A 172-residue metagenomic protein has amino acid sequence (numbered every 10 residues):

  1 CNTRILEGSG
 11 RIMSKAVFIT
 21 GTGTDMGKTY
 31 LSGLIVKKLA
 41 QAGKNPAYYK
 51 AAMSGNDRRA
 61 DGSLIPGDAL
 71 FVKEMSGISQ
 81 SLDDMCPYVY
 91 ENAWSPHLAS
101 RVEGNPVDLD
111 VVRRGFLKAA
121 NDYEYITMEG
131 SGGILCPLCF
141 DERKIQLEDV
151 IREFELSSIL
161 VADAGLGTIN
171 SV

Functional and structural regions predicted by a protein language model:
C1-I12: N-terminal amphipathic/basic-hydrophobic helices that include classical n-h-c signal peptides and signal-anchor
M13-V17: Extreme N-terminal starter segment of soluble prokaryotic enzymes
I19, A47-A51, L82-C86, I126-G130 (+1 more regions): General beta-strand structural signal in soluble alpha/beta enzymes
I19-S32: Glycine-rich phosphate-binding P-loop
D25, G55-D57, G133-C136: Short, active-site-adjacent cap segments at secondary-structure transitions
Y30-P106, K118: N-terminal phosphate/diphosphate-binding loop that engages ATP/GTP or pyrophosphate donors across diverse enzyme folds
Q41, K118, Y125, G130-V172: Conserved catalytic-core segment of NTP-binding enzymes
S95-L138: Phosphate-binding/switch loop-helix module in NTP-utilizing enzymes
